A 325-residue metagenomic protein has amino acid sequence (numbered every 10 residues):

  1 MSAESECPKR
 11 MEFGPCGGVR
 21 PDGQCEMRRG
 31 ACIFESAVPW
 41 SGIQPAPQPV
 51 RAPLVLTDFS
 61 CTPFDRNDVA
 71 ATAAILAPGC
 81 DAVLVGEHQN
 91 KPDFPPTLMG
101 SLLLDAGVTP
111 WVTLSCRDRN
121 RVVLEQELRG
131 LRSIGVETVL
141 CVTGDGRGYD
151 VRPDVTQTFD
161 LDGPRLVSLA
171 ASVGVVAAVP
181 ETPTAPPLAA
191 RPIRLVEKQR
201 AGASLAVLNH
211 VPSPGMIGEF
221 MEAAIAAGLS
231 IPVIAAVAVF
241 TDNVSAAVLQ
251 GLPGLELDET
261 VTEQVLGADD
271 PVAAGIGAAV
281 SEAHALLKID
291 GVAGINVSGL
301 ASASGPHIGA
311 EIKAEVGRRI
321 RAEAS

Functional and structural regions predicted by a protein language model:
M1-P45: Cysteine-cluster motifs in flexible loop/terminal segments that predominantly coordinate metals
S5, G86-H88, C116, P180 (+6 more regions): Glycine- and other small-residue-rich loops at beta-strand/loop junctions that grip anionic moieties
P45-A82, D93: Conserved N-terminal beta1-alpha1 strand-loop-helix module at the mouth
P49, A73-P78, T97-T109, L128-V136 (+4 more regions): Acidic (Asp/Glu)-rich catalytic clusters
P53-S60, D81-V85, P110-L114, V139-C141 (+5 more regions): Hydrophobic faces of well-ordered beta-strands that scaffold small-molecule active sites in alpha/beta enzyme cores
C61-P63, G144, D154-T184, A226-E282 (+2 more regions): Active-site pocket-lining/capping segments in soluble small-molecule metabolic enzymes
T62-L76, P96, R121-R129, P187-E197 (+1 more regions): Short, acidic/polar
R66-N67, Q89-L103, R119-E127, D145-L169 (+3 more regions): Active-site-adjacent beta->alpha loops and helix N-cap segments on the catalytic face of soluble alpha/beta enzymes
